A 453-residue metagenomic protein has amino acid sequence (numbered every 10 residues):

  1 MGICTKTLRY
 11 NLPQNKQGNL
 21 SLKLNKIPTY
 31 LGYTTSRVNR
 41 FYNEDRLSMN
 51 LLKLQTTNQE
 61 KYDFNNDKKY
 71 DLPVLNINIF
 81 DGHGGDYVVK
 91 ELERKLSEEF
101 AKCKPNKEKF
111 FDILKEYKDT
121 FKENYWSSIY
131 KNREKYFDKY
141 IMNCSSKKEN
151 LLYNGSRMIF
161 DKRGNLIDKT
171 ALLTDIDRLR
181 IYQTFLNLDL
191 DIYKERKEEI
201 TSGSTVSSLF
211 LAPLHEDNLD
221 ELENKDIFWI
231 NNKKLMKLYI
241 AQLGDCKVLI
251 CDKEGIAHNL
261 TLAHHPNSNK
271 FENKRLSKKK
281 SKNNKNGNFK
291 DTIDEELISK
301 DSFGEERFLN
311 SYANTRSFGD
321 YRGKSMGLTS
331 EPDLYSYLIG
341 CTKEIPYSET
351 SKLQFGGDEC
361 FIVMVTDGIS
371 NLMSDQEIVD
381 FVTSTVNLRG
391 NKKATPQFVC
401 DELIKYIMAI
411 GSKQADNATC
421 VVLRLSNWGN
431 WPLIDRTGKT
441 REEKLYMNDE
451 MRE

Functional and structural regions predicted by a protein language model:
G2-N76, G82-E453: PP2C/PPM-type serine/threonine phosphatase catalytic core, specifically the conserved beta-strand-loop-alpha-helix
